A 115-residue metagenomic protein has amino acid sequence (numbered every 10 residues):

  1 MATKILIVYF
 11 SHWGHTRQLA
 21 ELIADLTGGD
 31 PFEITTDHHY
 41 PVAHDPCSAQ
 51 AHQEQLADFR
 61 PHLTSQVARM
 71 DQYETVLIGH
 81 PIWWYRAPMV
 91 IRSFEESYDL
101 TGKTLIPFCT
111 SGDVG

Functional and structural regions predicted by a protein language model:
M1-I78, Y85-R92, E96: N-terminal beta1-alpha1-beta2 submodule of the flavodoxin-like/Rossmannoid cofactor-binding fold
I5, T104-I106: Hydrophobic beta-strand segments of well-ordered beta-sheets in folded domains
Q72, G102-T104: Short acidic capping loops at alpha-helix termini that bridge into adjacent secondary structure
I78-G79, P107: Redox-cofactor binding/interface segments in oxidoreductases and associated redox assembly factors
W84-Y85, D113: Short, small-residue-enriched loops and turns at beta-alpha junctions that line or gate enzyme active sites
E96-G102: Short, conserved loop/helix-junction motifs that constitute active-site signature segments in enzyme catalytic cores
I106-G115: Short, glycine-/small-residue-rich phosphate/pyrophosphate-handling segment
